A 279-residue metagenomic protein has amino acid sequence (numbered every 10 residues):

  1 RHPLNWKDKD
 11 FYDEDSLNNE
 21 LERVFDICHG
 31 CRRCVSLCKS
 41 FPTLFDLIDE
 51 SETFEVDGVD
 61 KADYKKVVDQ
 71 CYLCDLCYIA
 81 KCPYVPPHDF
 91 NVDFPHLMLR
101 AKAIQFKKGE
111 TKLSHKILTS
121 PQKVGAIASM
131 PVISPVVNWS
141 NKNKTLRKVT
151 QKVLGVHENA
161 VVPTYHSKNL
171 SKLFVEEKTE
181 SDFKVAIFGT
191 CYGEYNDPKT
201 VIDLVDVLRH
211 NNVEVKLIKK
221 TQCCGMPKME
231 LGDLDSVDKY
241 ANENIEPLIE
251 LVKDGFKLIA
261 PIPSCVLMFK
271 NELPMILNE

Functional and structural regions predicted by a protein language model:
R1-E20, K39-K65: Short, charged low-complexity linear segments at domain edges
E20-S36: Mature N-terminal segment immediately following signal peptide/propeptide cleavage in secreted/periplasmic
E22-F25, F54-Q222, P227-N278: Iron-sulfur-cluster electron-transfer modules
C34, S40-L44, P83-P87: Detector for the c-type heme attachment site
